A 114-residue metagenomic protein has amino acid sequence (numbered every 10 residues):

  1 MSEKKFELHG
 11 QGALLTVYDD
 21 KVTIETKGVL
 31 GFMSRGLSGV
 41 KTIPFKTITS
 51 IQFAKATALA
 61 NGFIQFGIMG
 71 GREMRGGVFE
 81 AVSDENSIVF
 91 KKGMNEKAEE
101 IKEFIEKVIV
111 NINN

Functional and structural regions predicted by a protein language model:
S2-V17, M33-N114: Acidic, Ser/Thr- and proline-rich intrinsically disordered linker/docking segments of eukaryotic scaffolds
V22-T23, G28-F32, R72-E73: Short, surface-exposed beta-strand-loop junctions and turns on beta-sheet-rich folds
